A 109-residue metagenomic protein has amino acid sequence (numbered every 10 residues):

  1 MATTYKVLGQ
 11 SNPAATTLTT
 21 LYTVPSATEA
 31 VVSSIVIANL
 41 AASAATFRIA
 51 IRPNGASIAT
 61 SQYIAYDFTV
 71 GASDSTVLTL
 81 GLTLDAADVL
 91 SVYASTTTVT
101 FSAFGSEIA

Functional and structural regions predicted by a protein language model:
M1-A30, S34, G55, D85 (+1 more regions): C-terminal interaction-tip segments
V32-S33, A44-A50, S61, F101-G105: Short, hydrophobic/aromatic beta-strand segments
I37-A42, S95: Short solvent-exposed strand-capping/beta-turn motif centered on an Asx-Ser/Thr pair
N54-V89: Intrinsically disordered, low-complexity Pro/Gly/Ser/Thr-rich segments with frequent PxxP/GP/PP motifs and embedded
